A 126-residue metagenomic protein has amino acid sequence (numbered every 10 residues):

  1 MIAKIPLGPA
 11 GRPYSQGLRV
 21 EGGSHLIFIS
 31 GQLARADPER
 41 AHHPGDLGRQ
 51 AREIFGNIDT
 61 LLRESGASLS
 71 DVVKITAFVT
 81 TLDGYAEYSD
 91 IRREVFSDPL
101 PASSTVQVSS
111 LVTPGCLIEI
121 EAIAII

Functional and structural regions predicted by a protein language model:
M1-G56, T60-V73, V79-I126: N-terminal presequence-like segments and the immediate start of the first folded domain
